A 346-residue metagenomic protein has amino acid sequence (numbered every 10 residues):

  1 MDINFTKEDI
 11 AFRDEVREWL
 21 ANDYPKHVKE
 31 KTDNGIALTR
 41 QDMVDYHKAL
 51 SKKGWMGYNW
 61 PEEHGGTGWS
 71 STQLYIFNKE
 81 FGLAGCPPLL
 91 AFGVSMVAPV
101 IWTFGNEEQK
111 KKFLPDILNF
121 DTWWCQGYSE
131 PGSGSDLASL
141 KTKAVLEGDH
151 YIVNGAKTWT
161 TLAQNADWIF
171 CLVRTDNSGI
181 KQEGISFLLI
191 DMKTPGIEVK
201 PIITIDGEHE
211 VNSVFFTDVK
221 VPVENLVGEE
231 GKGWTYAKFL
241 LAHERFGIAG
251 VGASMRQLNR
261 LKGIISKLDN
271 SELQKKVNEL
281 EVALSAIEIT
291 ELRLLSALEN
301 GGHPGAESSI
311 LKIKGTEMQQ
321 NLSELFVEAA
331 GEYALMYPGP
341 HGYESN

Functional and structural regions predicted by a protein language model:
D2, T72, I76-F77, M96 (+3 more regions): Glycine-rich phosphate/cofactor-binding loops in nucleotide/flavin-utilizing enzymes
I3-N4, I197-I289: Glycine-rich beta->alpha junctions and the first turn(s) of the following alpha-helix
V28-A37, S266, S271-Q274, S285-S345: C-terminal helix-coil-helix/basic helical segment that borders enzyme active sites and/or dimer interfaces and provides
V44, S51-D121, L162-W168, L284 (+3 more regions): Internal helix-loop-helix
F120-Y128, L172: A short, Trp-centered hydrophobic/proline-enriched beta-strand micro-motif
S133-D136, Y151: Hydrophobic, small-residue-rich alpha-helical packing segments that form membrane-like cores
T142-V145: A structural signal for short hydrophobic beta-strand segments in well-ordered beta-sheet cores
D149-H150, N154-K200: A short core secondary-structure module
